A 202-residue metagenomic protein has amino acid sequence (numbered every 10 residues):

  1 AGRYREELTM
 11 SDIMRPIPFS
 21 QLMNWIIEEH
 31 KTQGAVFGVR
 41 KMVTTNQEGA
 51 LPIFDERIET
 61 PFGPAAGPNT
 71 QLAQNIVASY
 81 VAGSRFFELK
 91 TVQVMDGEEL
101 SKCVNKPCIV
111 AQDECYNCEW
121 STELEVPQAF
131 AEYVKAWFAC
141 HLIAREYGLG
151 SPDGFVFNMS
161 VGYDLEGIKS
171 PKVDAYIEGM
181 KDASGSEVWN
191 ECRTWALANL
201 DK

Functional and structural regions predicted by a protein language model:
A1-M10: Short, Lys/Arg-enriched N-terminal segments with co-localized hydrophobic residues within the first ~10-30 amino acids
T9-I17, Q21-N46, A66-P68, L72-K202: Active-site entrance/lid segments in N-terminal catalytic domains of soluble metabolic enzymes
T44-G63: N-terminal amphipathic alpha-helix/helix-capping segment at the start of soluble metabolic enzymes
